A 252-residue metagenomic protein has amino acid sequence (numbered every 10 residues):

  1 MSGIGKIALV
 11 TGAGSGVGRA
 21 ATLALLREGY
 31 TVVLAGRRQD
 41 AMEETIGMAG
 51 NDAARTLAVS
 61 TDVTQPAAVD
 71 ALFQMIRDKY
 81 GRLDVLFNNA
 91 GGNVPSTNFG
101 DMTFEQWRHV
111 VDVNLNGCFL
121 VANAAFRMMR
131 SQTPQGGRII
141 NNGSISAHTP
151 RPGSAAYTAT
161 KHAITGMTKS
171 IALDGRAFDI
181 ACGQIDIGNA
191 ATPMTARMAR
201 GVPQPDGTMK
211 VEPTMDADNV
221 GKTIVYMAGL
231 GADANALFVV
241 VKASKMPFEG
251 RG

Functional and structural regions predicted by a protein language model:
G14-G16: Conserved glycine-rich cofactor-binding loop
E28-E44: Conserved glycine-rich Rossmann-like NAD(P)H-binding loop of the short-chain dehydrogenase/reductase
S60-A71, F104: The beta1-alpha1 cofactor-binding region of Rossmann-like NAD(H)/NADP(H)-dependent oxidoreductases
T97-F99, Q106-V111: Substrate-binding pocket helix/loop in short-chain dehydrogenase/reductase
A122, T160: Active-site helix of classical SDR
S144: Residue(s) in the substrate-gating loop at a strand-loop-helix junction that position the organic substrate next
Q184-I185, Q204-E249: C-terminal helical subdomain
